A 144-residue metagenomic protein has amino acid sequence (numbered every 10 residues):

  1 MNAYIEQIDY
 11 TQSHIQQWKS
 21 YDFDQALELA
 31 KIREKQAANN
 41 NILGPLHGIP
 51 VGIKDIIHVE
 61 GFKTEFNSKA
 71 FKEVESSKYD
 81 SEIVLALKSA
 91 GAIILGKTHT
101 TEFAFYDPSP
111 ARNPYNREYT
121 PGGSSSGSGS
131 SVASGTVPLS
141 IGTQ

Functional and structural regions predicted by a protein language model:
M1-G142: Gly/Ser-rich catalytic/binding loops embedded in alpha/beta enzyme cores
